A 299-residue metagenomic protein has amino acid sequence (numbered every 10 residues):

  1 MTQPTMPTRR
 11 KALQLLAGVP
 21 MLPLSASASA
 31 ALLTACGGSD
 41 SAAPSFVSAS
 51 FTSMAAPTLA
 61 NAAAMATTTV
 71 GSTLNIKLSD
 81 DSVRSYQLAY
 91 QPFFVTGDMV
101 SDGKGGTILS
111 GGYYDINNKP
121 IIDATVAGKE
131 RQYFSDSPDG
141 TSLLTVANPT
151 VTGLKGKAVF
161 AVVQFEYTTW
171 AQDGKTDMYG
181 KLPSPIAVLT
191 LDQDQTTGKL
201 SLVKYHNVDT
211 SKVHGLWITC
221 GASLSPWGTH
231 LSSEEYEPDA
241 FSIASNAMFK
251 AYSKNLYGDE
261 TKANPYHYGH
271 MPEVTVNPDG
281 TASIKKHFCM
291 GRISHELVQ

Functional and structural regions predicted by a protein language model:
M1-A35: N-terminal secretory signal peptides
L22-S25, A43-Q299: Conserved small-residue
G37-S39: Bacterial signal peptide processing site
